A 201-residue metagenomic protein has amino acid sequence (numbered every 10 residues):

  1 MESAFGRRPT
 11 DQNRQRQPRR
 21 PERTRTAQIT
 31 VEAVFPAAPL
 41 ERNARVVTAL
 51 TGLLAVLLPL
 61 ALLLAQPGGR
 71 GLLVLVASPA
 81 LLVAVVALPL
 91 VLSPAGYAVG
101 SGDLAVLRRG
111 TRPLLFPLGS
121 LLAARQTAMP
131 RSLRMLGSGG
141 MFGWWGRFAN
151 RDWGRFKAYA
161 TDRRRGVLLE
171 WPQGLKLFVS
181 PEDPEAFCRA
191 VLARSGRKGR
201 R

Functional and structural regions predicted by a protein language model:
M1-G69, W171-K176, R189: N-terminal membrane-targeting/pre-transmembrane regions
D11, R16-R20, T24-Q28, L107-L175: Non-transmembrane, membrane-adjacent beta-strand/coil modules in membrane-associated proteins and peripheral
P67-A80: Hydrophobic alpha-helical transmembrane segments
A80-R125: Conserved beta-hairpin
G96-A98, L168, F178: Short, surface-exposed charged micro-motifs
Q173-R201: Cytosol-/stroma-facing membrane-proximal "stalk/adaptor" domains immediately downstream of transmembrane anchors
